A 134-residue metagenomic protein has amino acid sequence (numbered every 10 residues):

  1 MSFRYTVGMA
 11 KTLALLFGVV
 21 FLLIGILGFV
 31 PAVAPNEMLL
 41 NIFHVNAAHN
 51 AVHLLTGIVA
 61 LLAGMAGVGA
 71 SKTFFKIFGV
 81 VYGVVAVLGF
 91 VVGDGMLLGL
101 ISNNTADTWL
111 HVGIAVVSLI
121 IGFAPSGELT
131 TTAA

Functional and structural regions predicted by a protein language model:
S2-A134: Membrane-interface extramembranous regions
